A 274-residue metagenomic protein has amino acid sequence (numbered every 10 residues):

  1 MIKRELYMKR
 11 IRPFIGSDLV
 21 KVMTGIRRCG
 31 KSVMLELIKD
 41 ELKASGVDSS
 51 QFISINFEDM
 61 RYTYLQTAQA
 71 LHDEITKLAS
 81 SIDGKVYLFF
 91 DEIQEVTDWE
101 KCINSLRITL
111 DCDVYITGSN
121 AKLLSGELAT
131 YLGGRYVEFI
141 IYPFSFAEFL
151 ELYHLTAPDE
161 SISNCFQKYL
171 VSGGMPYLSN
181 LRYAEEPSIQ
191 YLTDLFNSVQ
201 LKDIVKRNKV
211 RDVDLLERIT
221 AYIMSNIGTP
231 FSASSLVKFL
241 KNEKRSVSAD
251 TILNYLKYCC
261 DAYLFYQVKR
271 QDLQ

Functional and structural regions predicted by a protein language model:
I2-G16: Pre-Walker A adenine-sensing motif
M23: Hydrophobic anchor at the beta1->P-loop junction of P-loop NTPases
K31: Conserved lysine of the Walker
M34, I38: Hydrophobic positions on the alpha1 helix immediately C-terminal to the Walker A/P-loop
I53-V86: Short glycine-rich substrate-engagement loop in P-loop NTPases that contacts/grips substrate
D113-S119, I140: Structural recognition of the conserved hydrophobic beta-strand(s) that form the central parallel beta-sheet of P-loop
K122-E138, Y153-H154: Short regulatory helix/loop adjacent to the ATP-binding pocket of P-loop NTPases
Y183-Q274: Accessory nucleic acid-recognition modules appended to NTPase machines
